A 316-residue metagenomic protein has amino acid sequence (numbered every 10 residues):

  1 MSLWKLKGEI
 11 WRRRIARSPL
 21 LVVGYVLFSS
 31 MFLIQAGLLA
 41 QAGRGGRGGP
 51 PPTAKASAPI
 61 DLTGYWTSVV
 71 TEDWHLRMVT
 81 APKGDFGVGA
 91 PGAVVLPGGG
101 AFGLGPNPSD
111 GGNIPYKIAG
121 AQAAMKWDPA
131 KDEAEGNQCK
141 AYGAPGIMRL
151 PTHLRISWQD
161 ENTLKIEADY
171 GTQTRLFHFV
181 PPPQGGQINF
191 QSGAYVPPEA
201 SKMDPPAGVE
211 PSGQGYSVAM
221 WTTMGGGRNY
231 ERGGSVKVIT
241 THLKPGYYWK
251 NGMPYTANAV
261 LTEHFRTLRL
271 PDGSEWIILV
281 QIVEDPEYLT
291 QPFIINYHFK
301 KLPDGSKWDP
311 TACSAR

Functional and structural regions predicted by a protein language model:
M1-S18: N-terminal secretory signal peptides that target proteins for export/translocation
K5, L21, F32-Q35: Intrinsically disordered, low-complexity serine/threonine-rich segments
R13-S29: Sec-dependent N-terminal signal peptides
F28-R316: PEST-like low-complexity, intrinsically disordered acidic/proline/serine-rich tracts that flank trafficking/processing
